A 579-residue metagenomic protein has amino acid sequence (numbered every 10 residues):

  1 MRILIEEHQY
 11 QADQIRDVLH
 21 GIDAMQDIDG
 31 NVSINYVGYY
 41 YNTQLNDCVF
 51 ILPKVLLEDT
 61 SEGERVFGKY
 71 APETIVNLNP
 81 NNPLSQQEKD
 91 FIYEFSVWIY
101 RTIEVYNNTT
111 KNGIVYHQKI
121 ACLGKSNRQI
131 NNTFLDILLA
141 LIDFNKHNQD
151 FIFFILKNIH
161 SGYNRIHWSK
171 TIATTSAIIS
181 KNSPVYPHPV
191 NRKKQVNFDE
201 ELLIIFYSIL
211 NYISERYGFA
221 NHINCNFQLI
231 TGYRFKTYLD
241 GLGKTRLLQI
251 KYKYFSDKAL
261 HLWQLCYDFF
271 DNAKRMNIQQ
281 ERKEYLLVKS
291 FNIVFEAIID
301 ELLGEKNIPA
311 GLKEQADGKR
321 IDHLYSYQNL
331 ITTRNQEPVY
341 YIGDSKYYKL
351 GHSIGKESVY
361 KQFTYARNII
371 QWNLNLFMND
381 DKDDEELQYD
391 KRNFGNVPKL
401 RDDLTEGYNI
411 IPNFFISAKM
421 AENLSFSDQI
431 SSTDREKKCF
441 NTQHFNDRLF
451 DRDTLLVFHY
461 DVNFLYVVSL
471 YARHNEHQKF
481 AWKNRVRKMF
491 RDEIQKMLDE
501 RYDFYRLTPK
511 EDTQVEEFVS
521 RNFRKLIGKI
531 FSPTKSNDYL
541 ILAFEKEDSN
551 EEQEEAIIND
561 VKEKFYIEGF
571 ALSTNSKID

Functional and structural regions predicted by a protein language model:
M1-L242, K258-M276, Q280, H444 (+2 more regions): Terminal, charged accessory segments of proteins
V37, A310-P338: Catalytic centers of nucleases
I51, L303, H323-Y325, N329 (+1 more regions): Conserved catalytic cores of phosphodiester-cleaving nucleases, focusing on short active-site segments
V66-W98, G318-R320, I342-L374: Mg2+/Mn2+-dependent nuclease catalytic core
K251-S256, Q279-I298: A short, highly charged nucleic-acid-interacting micro-segment common to nuclease and nuclease-linked defense proteins
L286-S290, G311-A316, T332-T333, Y348-Y360: Short, contiguous acidic/charged loop-to-helix segments that flank catalytic cores in large enzymes
D300-H323, F377-N379, D384-E385: A short acidic/basic microdomain associated with nuclease active sites
I321, K346, G355, I369-S431: Nucleic-acid nuclease catalytic cores
